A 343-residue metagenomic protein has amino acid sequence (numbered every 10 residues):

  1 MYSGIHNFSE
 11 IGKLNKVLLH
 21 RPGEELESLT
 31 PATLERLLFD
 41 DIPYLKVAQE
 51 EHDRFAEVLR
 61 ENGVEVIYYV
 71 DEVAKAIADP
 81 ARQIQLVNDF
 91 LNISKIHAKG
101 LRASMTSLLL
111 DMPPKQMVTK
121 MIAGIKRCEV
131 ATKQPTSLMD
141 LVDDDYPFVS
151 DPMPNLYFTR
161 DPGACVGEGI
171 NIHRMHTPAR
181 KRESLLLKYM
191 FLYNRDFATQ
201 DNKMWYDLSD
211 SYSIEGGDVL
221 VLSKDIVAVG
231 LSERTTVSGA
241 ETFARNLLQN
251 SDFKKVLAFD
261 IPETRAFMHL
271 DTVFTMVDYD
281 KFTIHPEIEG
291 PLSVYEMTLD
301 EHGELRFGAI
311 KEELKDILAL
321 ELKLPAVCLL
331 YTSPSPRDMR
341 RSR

Functional and structural regions predicted by a protein language model:
M1-D145, D151: N-terminal leader/transition segments
I42-K46, S150, I170-K181, I226-R234 (+2 more regions): Flexible, glycine/proline-enriched loop segments at strand-loop-helix junctions that form or flank small-ligand binding
A164, E215-V221, L270-M276: Structural signature of eukaryotic scaffold interfaces centered on beta-propeller domains
G167-I214, I226: Long, hydrophobic, well-ordered secondary-structure blocks that form the structural core and pocket-lining surfaces
A198-A258, T264: Loop-centered beta-sheet repeat module
G239, R245, F259-S333: Redox- and metal-dependent alpha/beta enzyme cores, enriched for Fe-S-associated oxidoreductases and cofactor-handling
Y331-R343: Single conserved hydrophobic/aromatic residue that forms the stacking wall/gate of nucleotide- or nucleobase-binding
